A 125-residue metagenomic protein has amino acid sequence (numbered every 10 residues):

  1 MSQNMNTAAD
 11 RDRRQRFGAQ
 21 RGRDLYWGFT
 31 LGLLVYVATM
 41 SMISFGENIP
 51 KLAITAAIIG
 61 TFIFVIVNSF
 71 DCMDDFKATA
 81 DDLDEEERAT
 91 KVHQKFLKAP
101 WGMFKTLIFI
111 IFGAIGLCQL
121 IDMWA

Functional and structural regions predicted by a protein language model:
M1-L33: Cytosolic-side membrane-entry/anchor segment at the start of a transmembrane helix
A8-R14, G18, D82-M103: Short membrane-interface loop/juxtamembrane segments of multi-pass integral membrane proteins
R21-T39, F104-F112: Transmembrane alpha-helical segments and their cytosolic interface motifs in multi-pass membrane proteins
R23, E47-I58, K95-T106: Membrane-water interface of alpha-helical transmembrane segments
M40-S41, L120: Alpha-helical transmembrane segments of multipass membrane proteins
I43-L83: Short alpha-helical packing/oligomerization segments
A80-E86, F104-G116: Juxtamembrane/interfacial segments around transmembrane helices
A114-A125: Juxtamembrane boundary at the C-terminal end of a transmembrane helix
